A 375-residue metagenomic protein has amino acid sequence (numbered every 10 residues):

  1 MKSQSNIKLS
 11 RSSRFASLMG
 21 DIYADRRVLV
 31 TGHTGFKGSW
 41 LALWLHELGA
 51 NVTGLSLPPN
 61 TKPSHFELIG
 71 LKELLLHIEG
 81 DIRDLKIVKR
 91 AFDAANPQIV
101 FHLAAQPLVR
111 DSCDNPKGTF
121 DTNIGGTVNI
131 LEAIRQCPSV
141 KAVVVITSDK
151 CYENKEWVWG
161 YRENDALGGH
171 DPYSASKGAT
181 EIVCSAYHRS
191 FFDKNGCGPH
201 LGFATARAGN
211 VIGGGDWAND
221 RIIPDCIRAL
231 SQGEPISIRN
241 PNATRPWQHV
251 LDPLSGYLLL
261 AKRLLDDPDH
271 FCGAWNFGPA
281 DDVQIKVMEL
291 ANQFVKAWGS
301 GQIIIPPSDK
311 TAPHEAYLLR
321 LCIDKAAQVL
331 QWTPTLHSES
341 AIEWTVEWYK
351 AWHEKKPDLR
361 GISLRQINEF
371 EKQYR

Functional and structural regions predicted by a protein language model:
M1-A208, R365, E369-F370: N-terminal Rossmann-like NAD(P)+-binding domain of SDR-like oxidoreductases, especially those catalyzing
M1-K8, S13-F15, E47-N51, G80 (+2 more regions): C-terminal substrate-binding subdomain of Rossmann-fold SDR/epimerase-dehydratase oxidoreductases
T31, D121-I124, Y173, K177 (+6 more regions): Short, solvent-exposed loop/helix junctions and linker helices that flank or host conserved functional motifs
S64-E67, K155-V158, D216-D220, V250-L251 (+2 more regions): Short aromatic-enriched loop/helix-cap "lid" or pocket-rim segments at secondary-structure transitions that line
L85-K86, Q98, R110, K117 (+7 more regions): Residues in well-ordered alpha-helical elements
T127, N219-P224, Y257: Amphipathic alpha-helical segments in well-structured domains
Y152, E156-W157, F192-C197, D216 (+3 more regions): Proline-centered turn/helix-capping motifs that create local helix->coil transitions or kinks
